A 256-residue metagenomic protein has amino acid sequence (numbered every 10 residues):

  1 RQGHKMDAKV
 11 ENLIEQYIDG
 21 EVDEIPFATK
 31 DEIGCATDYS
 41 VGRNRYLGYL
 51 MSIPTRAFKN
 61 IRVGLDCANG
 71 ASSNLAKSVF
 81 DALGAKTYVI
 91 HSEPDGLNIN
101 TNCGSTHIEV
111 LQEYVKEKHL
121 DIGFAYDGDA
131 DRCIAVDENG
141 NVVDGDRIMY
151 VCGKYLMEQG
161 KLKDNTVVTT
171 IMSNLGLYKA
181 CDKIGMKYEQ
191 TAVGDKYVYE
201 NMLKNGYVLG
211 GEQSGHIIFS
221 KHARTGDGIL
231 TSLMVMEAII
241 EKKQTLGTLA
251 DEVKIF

Functional and structural regions predicted by a protein language model:
R1, N74-S78, T101-C103, C133-E138 (+3 more regions): Short acidic, glycine/serine/threonine-rich loops at helix termini
R1-K116: Gly/Ser/Thr-enriched, mixed-charge loops and adjacent short helices that form phosphate/oxyanion-binding elements
R1-Y17, E21-V22, A57-K59, V110-I171 (+1 more regions): Replace "Mg2+/Mn2+-dependent" with "divalent metal-dependent
K5, K9-L13, V41-R45, G70-L75 (+9 more regions): Conserved active-site and cofactor/substrate-binding residues in soluble primary-metabolism enzymes
D38-Y39, L65-A68, N100, V142-G145 (+3 more regions): Glycine- and other small-residue-rich loops at beta-strand/loop junctions that grip anionic moieties
L65, V89-H91, A125-Y126, A135 (+4 more regions): General beta-strand structural signal in soluble alpha/beta enzymes
E93, R132-V136, Q213-I217: Glycine/charged-rich beta-loop-alpha catalytic/anionic-binding loops adjacent to active sites
L120-I122, Q159-F256: Phosphate-binding and adjacent anionic-ligand microenvironments
